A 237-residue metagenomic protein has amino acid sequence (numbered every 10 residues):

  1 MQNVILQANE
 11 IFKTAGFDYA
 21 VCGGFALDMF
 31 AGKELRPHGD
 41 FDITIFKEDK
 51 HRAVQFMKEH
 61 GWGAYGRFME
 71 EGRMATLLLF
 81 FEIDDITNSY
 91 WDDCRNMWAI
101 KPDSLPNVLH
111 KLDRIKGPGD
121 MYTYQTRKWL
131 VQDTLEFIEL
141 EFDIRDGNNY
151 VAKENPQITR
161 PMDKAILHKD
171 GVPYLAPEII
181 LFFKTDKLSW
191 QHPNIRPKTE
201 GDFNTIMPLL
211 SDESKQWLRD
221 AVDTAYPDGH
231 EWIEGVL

Functional and structural regions predicted by a protein language model:
M1-L237: Compositionally biased terminal segments of proteins
